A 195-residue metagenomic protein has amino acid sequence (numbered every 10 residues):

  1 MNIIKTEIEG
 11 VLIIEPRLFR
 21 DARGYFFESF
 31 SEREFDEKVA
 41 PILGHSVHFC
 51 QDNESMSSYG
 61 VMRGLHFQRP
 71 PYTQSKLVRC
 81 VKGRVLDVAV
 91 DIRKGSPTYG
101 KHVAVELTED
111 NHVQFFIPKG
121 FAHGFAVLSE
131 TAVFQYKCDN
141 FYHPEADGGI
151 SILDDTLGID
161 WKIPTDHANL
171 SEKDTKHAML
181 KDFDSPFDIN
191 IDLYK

Functional and structural regions predicted by a protein language model:
M1-D110, T131, C138-K195: Non-catalytic, conserved peripheral segments adjacent to functional cores
L107-T131: Conserved metal-binding segment of the jelly-roll/cupin
